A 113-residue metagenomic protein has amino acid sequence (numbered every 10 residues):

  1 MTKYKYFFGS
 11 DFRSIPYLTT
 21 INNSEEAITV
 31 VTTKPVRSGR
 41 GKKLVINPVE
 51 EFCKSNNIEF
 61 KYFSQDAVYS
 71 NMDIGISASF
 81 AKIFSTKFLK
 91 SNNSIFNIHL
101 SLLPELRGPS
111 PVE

Functional and structural regions predicted by a protein language model:
M1-E113: One-carbon transfer enzymes
